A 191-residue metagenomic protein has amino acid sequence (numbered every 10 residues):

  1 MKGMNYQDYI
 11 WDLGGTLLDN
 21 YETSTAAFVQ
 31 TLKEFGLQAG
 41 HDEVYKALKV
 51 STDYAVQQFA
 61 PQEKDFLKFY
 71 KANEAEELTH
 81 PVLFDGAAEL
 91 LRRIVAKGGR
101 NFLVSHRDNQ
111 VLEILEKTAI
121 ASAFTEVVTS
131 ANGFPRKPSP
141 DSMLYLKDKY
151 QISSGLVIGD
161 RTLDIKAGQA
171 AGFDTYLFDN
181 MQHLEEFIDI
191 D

Functional and structural regions predicted by a protein language model:
M1-Q7, G40, R92-V95, D108 (+1 more regions): Asp-based, Mg2+/Mn2+-dependent phosphohydrolase catalytic module
N5-E89, K97: N-terminal helical cap/lid subdomain that shapes the substrate entry/recognition surface in HAD-like hydrolases
L17, L83, L103-V104, V157-I158: Conserved SAM-binding loop
D19-N20, L103, L112, P138: Secondary-structure boundary/capping motif
L32, L78, F102, L115 (+1 more regions): A short glycine-/small-residue-rich loop at the edge of a beta-strand within enzyme catalytic domains
A47, S51, H106, S153: Residue-level signal for short amphipathic helical patches enriched in basic/charged and nearby hydrophobic residues
E77-V82, H106, G133-P135: Short, flexible loop segments at the rims of nucleotide/cofactor-binding pockets, characterized by
R100-F102, D174: Proline-centered loop/turn at the N-terminus of a beta-strand
